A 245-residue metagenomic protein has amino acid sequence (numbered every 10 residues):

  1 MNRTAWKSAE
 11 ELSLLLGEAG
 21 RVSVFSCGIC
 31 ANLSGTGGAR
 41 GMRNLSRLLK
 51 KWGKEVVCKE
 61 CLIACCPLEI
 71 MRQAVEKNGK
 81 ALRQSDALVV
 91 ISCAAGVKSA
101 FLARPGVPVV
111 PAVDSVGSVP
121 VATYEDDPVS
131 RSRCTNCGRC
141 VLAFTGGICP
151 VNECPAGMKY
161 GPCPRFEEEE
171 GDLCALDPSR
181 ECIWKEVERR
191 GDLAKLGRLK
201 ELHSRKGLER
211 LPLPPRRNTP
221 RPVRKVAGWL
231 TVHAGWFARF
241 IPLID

Functional and structural regions predicted by a protein language model:
M1-I63, V75-L88, L102-S118, A122-C140 (+2 more regions): Iron-sulfur (Fe-S) cluster-binding modules
I63-M71: Ligand-binding beta-strand-loop-alpha-helix segment within the catalytic cores of soluble metabolic enzymes
V90-A94: N-terminal glycine-rich "phosphate-gripper" loop used for MgATP/nucleotide binding and carboxylate activation
G96-S99: Short, well-ordered alpha-helical microsegments
